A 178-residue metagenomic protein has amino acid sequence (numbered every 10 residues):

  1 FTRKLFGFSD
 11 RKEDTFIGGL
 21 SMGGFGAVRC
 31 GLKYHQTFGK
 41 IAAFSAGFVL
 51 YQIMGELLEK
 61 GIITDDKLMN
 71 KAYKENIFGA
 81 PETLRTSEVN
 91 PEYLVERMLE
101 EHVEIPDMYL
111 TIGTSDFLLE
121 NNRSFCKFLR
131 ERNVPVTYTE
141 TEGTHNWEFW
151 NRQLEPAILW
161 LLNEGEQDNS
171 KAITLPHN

Functional and structural regions predicted by a protein language model:
F1-N178: Non-catalytic cap/lid and distal C-terminal segments of serine-dependent acyl enzymes
